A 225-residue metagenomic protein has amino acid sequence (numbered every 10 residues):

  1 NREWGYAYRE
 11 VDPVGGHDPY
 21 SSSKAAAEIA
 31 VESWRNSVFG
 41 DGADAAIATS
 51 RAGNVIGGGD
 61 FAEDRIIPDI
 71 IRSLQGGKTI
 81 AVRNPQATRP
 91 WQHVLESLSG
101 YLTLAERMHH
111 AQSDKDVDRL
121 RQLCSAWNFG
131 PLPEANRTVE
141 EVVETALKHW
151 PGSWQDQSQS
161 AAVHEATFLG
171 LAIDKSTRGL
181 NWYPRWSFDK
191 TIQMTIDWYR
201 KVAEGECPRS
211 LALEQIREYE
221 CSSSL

Functional and structural regions predicted by a protein language model:
N1-N54, A62: Catalytic helix-loop patch of NAD(P)-dependent Rossmann-fold dehydrogenases
N1-W4, S73-G77: A short secondary-structure junction motif
G5, V11, I71-R72, D118-R119: Short secondary-structure boundary/capping segments
V31-W34, I70, S176: Structural element of the ATP-grasp superfamily
S37, N54, L74-L225: C-terminal substrate-binding subdomain of Rossmann-fold SDR/epimerase-dehydratase oxidoreductases
E63-P68, Y101: Amphipathic alpha-helical segments in well-structured domains
